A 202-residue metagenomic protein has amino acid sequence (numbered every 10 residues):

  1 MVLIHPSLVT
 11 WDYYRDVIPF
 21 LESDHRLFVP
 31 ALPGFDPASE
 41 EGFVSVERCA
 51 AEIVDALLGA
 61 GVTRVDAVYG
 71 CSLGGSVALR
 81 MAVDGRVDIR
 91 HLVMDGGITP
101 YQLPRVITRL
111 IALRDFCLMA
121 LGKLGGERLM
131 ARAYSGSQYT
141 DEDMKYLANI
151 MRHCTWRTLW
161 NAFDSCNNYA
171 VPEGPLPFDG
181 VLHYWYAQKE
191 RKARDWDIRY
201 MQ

Functional and structural regions predicted by a protein language model:
M1-S39: Conserved HGGG/HGGXW glycine-rich cap/lid loop of the alpha/beta-hydrolase fold
L3-S7, S72, A187: Glycine-rich His-Gly loop
D16, R80-D84: Active-site signature of alpha/beta-hydrolase-fold catalytic machinery across serine- and Asp/Cys-nucleophile hydrolases
P19-F20, V181-Q202: Conserved loop-alpha-helix segment in the C-terminal half of the alpha/beta-hydrolase fold that carries the catalytic
F28-Y69: Active-site loop/oxyanion-hole signature of alpha/beta-hydrolase fold enzymes
G70-G74, A78: Gly/Ala-rich beta-loop-alpha elbow adjacent to hydrolase catalytic centers
V83, I89-A120: Flexible "cap/lid" loop of the alpha/beta hydrolase fold
L103-R105, K123-P177: Conserved alpha/beta-hydrolase catalytic His-Asp/Glu region
